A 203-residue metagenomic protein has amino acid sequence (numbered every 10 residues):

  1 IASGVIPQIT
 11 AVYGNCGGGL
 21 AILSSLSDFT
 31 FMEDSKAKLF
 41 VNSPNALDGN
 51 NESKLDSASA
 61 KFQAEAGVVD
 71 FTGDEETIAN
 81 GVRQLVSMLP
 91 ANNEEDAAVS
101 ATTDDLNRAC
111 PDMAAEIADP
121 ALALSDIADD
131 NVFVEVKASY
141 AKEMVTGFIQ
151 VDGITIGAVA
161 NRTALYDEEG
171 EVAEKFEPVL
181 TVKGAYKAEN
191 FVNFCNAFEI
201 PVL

Functional and structural regions predicted by a protein language model:
I1-E94, I200: Conserved catalytic cores of soluble enzyme domains, especially glycine-rich substrate-binding beta-alpha loops
I1-S3, K187-F194: Catalytic-core regions built around general acid/base machinery
E65, E76-V182, Y186-E189, L203: Intrinsically disordered, low-complexity segments enriched in small/flexible residues
F194-L203: Conserved structured catalytic cores and adjacent interaction surfaces of nucleotide-binding/hydrolyzing enzymes
